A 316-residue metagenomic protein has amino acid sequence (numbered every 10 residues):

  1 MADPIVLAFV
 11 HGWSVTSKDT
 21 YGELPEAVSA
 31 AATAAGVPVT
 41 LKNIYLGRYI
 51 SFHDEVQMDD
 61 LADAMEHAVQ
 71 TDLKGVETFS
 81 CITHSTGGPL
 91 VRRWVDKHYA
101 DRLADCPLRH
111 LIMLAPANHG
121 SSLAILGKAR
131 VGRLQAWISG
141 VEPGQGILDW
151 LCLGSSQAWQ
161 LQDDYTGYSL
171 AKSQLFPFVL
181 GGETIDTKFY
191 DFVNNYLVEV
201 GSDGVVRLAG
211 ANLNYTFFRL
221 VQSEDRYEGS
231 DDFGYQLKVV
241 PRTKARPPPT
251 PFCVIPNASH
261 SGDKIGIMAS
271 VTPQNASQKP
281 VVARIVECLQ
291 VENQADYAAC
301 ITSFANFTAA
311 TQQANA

Functional and structural regions predicted by a protein language model:
A2-F79: Active-site catalytic motif of lipid deacylating hydrolases and related acyltransferases
A2-P4, V76, P107, K172-F176: Short, well-ordered loop/turn elements at secondary-structure boundaries
L7-H11, D59-D164: Serine-dependent carboxylesterase/thioesterase catalytic core of lipase-like alpha/beta-hydrolase/SGNH enzymes
W13-V15, R48-S51, T86-G88, D96 (+4 more regions): Short, solvent-exposed loop/turn segments at secondary-structure junctions
K18-D19, R92, S122, G210: Active-site-proximal flexible loops/turns
A31-G36, A104, L170-A171: Short, conserved catalytic or adaptor-binding loops enriched in Gly and charged residues
M113-E224: Surface cap/lid and interfacial helix-loop subdomains adjacent to catalytic sites that gate substrate access
S173-A316: C-terminal catalytic-base region of ester-bond hydrolases, centering on the histidine of the charge-relay
